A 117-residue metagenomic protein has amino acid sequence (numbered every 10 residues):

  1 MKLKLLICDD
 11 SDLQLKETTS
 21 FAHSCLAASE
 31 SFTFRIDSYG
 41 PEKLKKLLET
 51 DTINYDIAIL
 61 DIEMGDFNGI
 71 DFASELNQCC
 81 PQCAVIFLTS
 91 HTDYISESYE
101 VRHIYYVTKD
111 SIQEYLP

Functional and structural regions predicted by a protein language model:
M1-D10, C83-H91: Generic detector of contiguous secondary-structure segments
K2-A22, A58: Conserved acidic segment of CheY-like receiver
I7, I36-S38, Y106: Conserved beta-strand scaffold positions in the cores of enzyme catalytic domains, especially in NTP/NDP-utilizing
K16-L26, L44-L47, A73: Short, well-ordered amphipathic alpha-helices
S24, A28, V101-I104: A short linear boundary/processing microfeature
L26-I36, I53, C83: A generic structural motif
R35-I57: Acidic, metal-coordinating helix/loop segments flanking the phosphotransfer/catalytic sites of two-component signaling
Y55-P117: CheY-like receiver
